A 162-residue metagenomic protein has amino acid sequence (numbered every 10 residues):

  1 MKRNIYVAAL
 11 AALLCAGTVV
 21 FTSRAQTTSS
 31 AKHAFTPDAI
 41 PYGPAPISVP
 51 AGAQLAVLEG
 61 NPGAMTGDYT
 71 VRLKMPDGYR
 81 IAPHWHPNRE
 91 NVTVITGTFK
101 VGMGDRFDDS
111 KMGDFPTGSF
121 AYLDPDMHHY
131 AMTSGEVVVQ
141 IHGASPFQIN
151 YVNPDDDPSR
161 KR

Functional and structural regions predicted by a protein language model:
M1-L10: Bacterial N-terminal signal peptides that target proteins for export
C15-R24: C-terminal segment of classical bacterial N-terminal signal peptides
R24-G67, P154-R162: A short, N-terminal "cap"/entry segment at the start of jelly-roll beta-barrel domains of the cupin/DSBH fold
H33, S110, M132-R162: Double-stranded beta-helix
L55-E59, V71-P83: N-terminal post-signal-peptidase region of extra-cytosolic proteins
G63, G78, F99, D105-D126: Short acidic-glycine-tyrosine-enriched beta hairpin
P76-Y79, W85-R106: Glycine- and acidic-residue-biased ligand/ion/polar-headgroup-sensing regions
